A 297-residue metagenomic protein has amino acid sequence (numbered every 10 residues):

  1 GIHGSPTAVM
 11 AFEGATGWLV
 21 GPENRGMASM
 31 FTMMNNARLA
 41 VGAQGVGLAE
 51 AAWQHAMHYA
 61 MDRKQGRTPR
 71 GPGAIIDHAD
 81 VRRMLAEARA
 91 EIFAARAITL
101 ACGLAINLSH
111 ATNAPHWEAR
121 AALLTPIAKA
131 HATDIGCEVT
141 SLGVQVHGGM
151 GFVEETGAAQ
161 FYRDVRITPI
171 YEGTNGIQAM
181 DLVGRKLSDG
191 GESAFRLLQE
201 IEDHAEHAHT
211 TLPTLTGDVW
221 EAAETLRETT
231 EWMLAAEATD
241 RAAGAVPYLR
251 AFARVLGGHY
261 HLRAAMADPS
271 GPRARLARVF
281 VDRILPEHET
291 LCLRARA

Functional and structural regions predicted by a protein language model:
G1-T225: Internal glycine-rich alpha/beta core junctions
D189, E200-A297: C-terminal amphipathic alpha-helical interaction region
